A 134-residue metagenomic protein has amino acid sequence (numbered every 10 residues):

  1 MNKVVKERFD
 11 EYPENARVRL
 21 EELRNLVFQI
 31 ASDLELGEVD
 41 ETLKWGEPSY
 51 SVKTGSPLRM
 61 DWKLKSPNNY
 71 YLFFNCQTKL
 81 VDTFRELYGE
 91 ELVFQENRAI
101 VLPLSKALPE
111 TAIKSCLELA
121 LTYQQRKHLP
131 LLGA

Functional and structural regions predicted by a protein language model:
M1-A134: Charge-dense, helix-prone N-terminal extensions
